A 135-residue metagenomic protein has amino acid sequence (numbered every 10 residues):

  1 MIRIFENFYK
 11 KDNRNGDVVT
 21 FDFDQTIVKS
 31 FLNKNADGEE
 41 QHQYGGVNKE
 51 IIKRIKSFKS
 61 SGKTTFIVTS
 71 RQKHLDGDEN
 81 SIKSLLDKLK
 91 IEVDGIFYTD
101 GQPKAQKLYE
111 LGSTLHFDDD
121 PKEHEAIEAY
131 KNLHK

Functional and structural regions predicted by a protein language model:
M1-F21, G112-S113: Non-catalytic pre-domain segments flanking phosphatase-related domains
R3, Q102-P103: Secondary-structure junction/capping motif
N13-Q102: Alpha-helical substrate-recognition element adjacent to the catalytic core
V18, P103-E123, I127: Conserved Lys-Pro-Asp/Glu-containing loop-to-beta segment of HAD-superfamily phosphomonoesterases, centered on
G95-F97, H116, K135: Conserved beta-strand scaffold positions in the cores of enzyme catalytic domains, especially in NTP/NDP-utilizing
E128-K135: Acidic, PIN/NYN-like endoribonuclease modules and their adjacent C-terminal/linker elements
